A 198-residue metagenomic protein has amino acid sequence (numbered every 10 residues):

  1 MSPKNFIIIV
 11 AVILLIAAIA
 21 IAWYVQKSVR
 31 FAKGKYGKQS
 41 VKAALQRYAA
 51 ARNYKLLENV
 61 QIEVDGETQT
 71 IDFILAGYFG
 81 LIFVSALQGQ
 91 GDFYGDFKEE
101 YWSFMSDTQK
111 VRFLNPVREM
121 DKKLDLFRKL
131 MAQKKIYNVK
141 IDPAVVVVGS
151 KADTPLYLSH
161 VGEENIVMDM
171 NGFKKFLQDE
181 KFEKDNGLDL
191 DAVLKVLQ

Functional and structural regions predicted by a protein language model:
M1-Q69, L75-L81, L87-F97, Y101-S103 (+1 more regions): Surface-exposed interaction regions that form or flank ligand-binding interfaces
